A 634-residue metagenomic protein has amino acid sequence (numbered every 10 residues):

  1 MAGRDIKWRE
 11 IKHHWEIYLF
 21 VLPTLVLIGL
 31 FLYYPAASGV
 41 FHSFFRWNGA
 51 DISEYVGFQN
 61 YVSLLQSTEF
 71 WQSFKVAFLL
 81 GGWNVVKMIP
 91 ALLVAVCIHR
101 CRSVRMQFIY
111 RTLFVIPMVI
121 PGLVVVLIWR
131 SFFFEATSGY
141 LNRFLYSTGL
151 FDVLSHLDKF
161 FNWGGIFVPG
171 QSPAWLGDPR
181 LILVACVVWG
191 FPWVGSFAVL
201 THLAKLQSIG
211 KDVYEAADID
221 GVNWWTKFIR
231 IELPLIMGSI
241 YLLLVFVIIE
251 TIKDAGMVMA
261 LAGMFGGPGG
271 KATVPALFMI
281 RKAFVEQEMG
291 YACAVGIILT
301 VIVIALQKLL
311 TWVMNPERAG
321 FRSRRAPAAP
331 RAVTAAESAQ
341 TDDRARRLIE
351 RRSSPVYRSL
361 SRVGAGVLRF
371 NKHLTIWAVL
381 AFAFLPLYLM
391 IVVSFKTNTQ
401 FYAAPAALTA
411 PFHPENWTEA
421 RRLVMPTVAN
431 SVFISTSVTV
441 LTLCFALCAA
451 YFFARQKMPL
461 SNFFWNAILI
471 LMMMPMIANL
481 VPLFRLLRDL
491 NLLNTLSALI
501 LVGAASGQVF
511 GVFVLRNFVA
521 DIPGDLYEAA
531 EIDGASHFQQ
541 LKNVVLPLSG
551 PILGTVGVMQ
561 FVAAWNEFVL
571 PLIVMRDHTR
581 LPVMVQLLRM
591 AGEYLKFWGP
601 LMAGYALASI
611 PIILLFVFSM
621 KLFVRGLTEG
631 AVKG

Functional and structural regions predicted by a protein language model:
M1-I11, D343-R362: Short, Lys/Arg-rich, polar N-terminal cytosolic tail immediately upstream of the first transmembrane signal-anchor
E10-A326, T334, L368-G634: A structural signal for multi-pass alpha-helical bundles of membrane permease subunits that mediate small-molecule
A326-S353: Topological signature of polytopic alpha-helical transporters
